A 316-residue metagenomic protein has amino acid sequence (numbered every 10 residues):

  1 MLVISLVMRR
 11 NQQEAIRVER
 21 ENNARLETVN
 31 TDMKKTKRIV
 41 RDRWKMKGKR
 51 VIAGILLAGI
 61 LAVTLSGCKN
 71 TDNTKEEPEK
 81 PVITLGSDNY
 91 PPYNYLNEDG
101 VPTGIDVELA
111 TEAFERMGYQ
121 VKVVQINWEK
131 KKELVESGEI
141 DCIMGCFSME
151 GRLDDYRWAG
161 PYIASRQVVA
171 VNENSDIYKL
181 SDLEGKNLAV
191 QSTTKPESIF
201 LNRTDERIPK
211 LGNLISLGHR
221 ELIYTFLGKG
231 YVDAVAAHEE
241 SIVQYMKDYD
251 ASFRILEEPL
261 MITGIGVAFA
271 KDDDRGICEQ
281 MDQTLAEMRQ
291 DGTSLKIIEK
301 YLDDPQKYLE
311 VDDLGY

Functional and structural regions predicted by a protein language model:
M1-E21: Juxtamembrane or sensor-core-proximal signal-transducing alpha helices that couple sensory domains to cytosolic
T64-G67: C-terminal motif of bacterial Sec signal peptides marking the signal peptidase cleavage site
K69, V107-R116, N174-I177, S181-K195 (+1 more regions): Extended ligand-binding regions for polar small-molecule ligands
K75-C146, S216, Q280-M281, D291: Extracytoplasmic small-molecule ligand-binding "clamshell" domains of the periplasmic binding protein/Venus flytrap
S87-N89, A164-V171, E239, K247-A286 (+1 more regions): Periplasmic-binding protein-like
A110-Y119, P196-G218, M246-D250: Ligand-binding cleft/hinge of the Venus flytrap
T111, Q120-D182, R254, P259: Acidic, polar ligand-binding/catalytic clefts
K130-E133, C146-D155, I199-N202, F226-I262: A ligand-binding cleft/hinge motif common to bilobed small-molecule-binding domains
